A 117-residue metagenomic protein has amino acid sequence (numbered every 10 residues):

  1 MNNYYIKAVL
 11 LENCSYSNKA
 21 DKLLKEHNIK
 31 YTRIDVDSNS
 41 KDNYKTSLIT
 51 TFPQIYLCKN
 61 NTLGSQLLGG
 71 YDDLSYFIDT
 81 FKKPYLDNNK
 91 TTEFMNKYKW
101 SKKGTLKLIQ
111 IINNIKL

Functional and structural regions predicted by a protein language model:
M1-V36: Local sequence-structure signature of Cys/Sec-based thiol-disulfide redox active-site neighborhoods
L11-C14, T46, L68: Intrinsic disorder
S17, S40-N43: Eukaryotic intrinsically disordered and solvent-exposed regulatory patches
V36-K41, D73: Short active-site-proximal "capping" loops at secondary-structure junctions
K45-L57, Y71: Structural micro-motif
L57-G104: Non-catalytic, surface beta->alpha helical segment in thiol-disulfide oxidoreductase systems
W100-L117: C-terminal helix/juxtamembrane-tail motif
